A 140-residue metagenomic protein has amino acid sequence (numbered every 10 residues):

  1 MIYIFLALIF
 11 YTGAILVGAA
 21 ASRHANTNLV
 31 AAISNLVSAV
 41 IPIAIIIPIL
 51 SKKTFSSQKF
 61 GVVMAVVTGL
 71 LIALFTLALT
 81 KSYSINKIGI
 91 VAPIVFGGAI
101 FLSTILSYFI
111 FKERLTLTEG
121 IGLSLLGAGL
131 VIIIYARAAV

Functional and structural regions predicted by a protein language model:
M1-I9, R23-N28, L36-V67, T76-I85 (+2 more regions): Membrane-interface interhelical linkers
L6, I33-S34, I94-V95, T118-I121: Hydrophobic core positions of alpha-helical segments in small-molecule transporters and transporter systems
L8, T12, L16, I43 (+4 more regions): Hydrophobic/small/kink-forming positions within alpha-helical transmembrane segments of polytopic membrane proteins
A19, T80, S107-Y108: Small-residue-mediated transmembrane helix hinge/kink sites in multi-pass secondary transporters
A25, L29-V37, Y83-T104: Helix-helix packing/entry segments at the starts of transmembrane helices
I100-E119: C-terminal transmembrane-helix exit sites in multi-pass transporters
T118-Y135: Hydrophobic transmembrane alpha-helices of multi-pass small-molecule transport proteins
